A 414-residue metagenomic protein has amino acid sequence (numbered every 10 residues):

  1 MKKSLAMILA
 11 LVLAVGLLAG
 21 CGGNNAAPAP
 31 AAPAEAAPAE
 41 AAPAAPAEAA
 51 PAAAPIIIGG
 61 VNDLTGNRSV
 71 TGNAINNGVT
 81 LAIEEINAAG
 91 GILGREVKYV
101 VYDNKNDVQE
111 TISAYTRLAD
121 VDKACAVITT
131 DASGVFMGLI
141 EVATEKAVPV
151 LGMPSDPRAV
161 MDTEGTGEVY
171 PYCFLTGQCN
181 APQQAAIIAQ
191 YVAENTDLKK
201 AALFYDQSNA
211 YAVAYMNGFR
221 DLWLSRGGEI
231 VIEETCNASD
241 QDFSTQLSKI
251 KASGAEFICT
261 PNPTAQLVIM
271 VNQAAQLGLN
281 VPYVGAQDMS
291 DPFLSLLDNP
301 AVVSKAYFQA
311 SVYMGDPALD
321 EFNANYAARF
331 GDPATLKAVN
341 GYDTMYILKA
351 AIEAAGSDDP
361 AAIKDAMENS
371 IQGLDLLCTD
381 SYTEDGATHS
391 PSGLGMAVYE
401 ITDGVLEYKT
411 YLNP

Functional and structural regions predicted by a protein language model:
M1-I57, A88, L412-P414: Short, low-complexity disordered leader/linker segments with a strong preference for bacterial N-terminal type II
I56-G78, Y102-Q109, D131-A132, F204-V213 (+1 more regions): Extracytoplasmic "Venus flytrap"
V70-N77, I92-T163, C236-Q241, Q266-V268 (+1 more regions): Beta-alpha junction/loop-to-helix N-cap segments that form part of ligand/metal-binding clefts
N77-Y99, S225-G228: Signal peptide-proximal N-terminal region of secreted/periplasmic/extracellular or secretory-lumen proteins
E110-S113, P171-L277, Y313-P317, E321: Extracellular/periplasmic Venus flytrap/periplasmic-binding protein
A124-V231, P282-K305: Extracytoplasmic ligand/sensor domains, especially the bilobed periplasmic-binding protein
V271-Y342, E400, L406-N413: Extracellular/periplasmic periplasmic-binding protein-like sensory domains
Y326-A338, K349-E407: Segments of small-molecule ligand-sensing domains
